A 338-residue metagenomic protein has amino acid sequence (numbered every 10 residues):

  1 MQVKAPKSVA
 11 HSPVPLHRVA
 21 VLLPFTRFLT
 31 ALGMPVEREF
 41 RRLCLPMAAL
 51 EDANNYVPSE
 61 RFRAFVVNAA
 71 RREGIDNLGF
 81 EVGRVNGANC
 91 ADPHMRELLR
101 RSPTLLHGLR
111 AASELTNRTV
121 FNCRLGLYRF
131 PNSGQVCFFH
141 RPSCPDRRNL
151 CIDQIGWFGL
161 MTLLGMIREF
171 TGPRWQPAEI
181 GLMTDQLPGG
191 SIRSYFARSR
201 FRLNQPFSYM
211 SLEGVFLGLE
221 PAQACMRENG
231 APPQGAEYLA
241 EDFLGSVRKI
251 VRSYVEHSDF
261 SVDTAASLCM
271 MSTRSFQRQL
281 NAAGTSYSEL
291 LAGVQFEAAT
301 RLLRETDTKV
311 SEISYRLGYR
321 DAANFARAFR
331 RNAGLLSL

Functional and structural regions predicted by a protein language model:
M1-V136: N-terminal low-complexity or simple alpha-helical regulatory segments that function as activation/interaction modules
H17, A31, C151, I155 (+2 more regions): Short, contiguous, pocket-lining structural segments that sit at or immediately flank catalytic/ligand-binding sites
R18, V85-A88, L105, G156 (+3 more regions): Generic alpha-helical segment signature
L45-M47, P58, G87-Y209, G214: N-terminal regulatory/effector-sensing and dimerization cores that precede helix-turn-helix DNA-binding domains
V66, L160-L163, V251: Hydrophobic alpha-helical core bundles mediating ligand binding, dimerization, or RNAP-core interactions
G79, E179-G181, K309-E312: Residues at or immediately flanking beta-strands
Q186-L338: Extended mid-to-C-terminal alpha-helical interaction segments
